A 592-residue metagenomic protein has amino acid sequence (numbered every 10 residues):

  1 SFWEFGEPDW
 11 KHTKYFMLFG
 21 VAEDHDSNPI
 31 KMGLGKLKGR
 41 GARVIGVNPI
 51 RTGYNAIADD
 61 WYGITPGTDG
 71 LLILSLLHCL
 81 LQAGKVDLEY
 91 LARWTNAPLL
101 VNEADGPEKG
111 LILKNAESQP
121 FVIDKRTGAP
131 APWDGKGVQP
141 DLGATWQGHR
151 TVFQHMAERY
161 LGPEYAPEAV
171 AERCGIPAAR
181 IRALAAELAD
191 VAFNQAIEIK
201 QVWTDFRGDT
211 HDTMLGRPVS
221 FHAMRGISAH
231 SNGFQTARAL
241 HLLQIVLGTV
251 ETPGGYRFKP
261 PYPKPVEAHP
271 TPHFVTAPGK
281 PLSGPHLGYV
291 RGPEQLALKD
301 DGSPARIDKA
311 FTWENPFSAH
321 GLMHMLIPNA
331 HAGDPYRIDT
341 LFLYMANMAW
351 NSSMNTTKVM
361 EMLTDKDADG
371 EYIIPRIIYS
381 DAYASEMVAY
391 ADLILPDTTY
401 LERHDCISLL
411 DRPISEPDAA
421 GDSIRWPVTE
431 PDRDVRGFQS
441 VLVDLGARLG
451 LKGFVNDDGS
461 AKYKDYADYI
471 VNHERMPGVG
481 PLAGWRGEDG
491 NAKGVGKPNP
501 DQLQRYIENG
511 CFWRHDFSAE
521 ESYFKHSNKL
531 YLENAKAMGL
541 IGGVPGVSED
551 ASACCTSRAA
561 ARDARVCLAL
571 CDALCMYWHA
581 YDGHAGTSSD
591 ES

Functional and structural regions predicted by a protein language model:
S1-V47, L71, H241-Y390, T399 (+3 more regions): Extended redox/cofactor-interaction regions of prokaryotic respiratory oxidoreductases
K14-F16, G41-I45, D59-W61, K109-L111 (+12 more regions): Beta-sheet entry/capping signal
R51-W61, S385-L393: Glycine-rich, charge-decorated loop segments at or immediately adjacent to ligand/cofactor-binding or catalytic sites
G53, A391-S423: Flexible glycine/proline-rich, aromatic-decorated loop/lid segments
N55-A56, D60-D209, T213-M214: Long, well-ordered, tryptophan-enriched scaffold segments
V86-Y90, A179-R182, Q195-I197, S220 (+7 more regions): Acidic/polar loop patches that form or flank catalytic/metal-binding clefts of enzymes that bind anionic ligands
V152-A157, P163, E168-S318: Active-site phosphate/pyrophosphate-binding segments
A419-F517: Long, C-terminal catalytic modules of enzymes
